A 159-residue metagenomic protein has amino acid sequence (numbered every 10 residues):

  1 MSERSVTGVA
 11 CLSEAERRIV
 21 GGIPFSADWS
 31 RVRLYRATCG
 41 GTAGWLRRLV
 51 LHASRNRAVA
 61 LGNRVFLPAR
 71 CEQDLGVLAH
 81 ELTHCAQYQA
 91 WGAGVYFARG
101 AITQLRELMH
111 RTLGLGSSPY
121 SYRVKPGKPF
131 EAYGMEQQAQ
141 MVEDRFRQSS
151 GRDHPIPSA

Functional and structural regions predicted by a protein language model:
S2-R4, V9-R48, A53-N56, Y96-A159: Metalloprotease/metallohydrolase-associated module, dominated by Zn2+-dependent proteases
W45-G76, Y88-Q89, A93: Active-site scaffold of zinc-dependent metalloenzymes
L82-T83, Q87: Short active-site segment of divalent metal-dependent hydrolases/proteases that encodes the spacing between
